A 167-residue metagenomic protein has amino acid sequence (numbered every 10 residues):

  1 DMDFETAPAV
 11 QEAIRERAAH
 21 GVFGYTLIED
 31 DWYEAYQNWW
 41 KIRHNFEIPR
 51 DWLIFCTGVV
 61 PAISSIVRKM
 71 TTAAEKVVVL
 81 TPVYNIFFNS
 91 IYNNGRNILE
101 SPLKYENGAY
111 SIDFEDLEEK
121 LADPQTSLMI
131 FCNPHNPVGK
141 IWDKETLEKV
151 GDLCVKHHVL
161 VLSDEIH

Functional and structural regions predicted by a protein language model:
D1-F4, W32, V60, Y84-N85 (+2 more regions): Short, solvent-exposed loop/turn segments at secondary-structure junctions
D1-G58, S65: N-terminal small-domain helix-loop-helix segment of the aminotransferase-like
I14, Y36, L53, V77-V78 (+4 more regions): Generic structural signal for small/hydrophobic residues in well-ordered secondary structure, especially within
K69-I91, E118: Conserved PLP-anchoring active-site segment centered on the Schiff-base-forming lysine
E75, R96, K156-L160: A short helix->loop->beta-strand "cap" motif at the edges of active sites that frequently abuts
T81, E100-Y105: Short beta->alpha connector loops at strand-helix junctions that form conserved, small/polar/Pro-enriched
N93-L99: A short helix-loop-beta submotif of the ANL/AMP-binding
L103-H167: Active-site phosphate-binding strand-loop segment of PLP-dependent enzymes
